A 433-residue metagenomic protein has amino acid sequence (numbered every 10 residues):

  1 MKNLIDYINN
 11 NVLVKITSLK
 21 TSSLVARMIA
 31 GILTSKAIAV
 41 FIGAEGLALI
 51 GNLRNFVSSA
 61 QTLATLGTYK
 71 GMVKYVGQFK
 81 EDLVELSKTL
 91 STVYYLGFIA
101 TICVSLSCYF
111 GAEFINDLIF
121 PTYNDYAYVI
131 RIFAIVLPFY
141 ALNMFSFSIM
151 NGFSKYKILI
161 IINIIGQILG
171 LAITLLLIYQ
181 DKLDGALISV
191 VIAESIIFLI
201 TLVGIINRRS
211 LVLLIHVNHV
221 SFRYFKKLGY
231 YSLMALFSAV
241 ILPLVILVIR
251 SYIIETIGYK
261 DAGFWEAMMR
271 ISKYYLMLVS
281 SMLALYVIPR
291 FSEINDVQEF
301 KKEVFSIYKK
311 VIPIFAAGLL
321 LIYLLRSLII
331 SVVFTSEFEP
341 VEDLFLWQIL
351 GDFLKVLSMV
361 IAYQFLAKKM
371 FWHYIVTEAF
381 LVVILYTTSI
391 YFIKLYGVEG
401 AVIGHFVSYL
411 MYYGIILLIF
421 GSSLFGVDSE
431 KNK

Functional and structural regions predicted by a protein language model:
M1-L13, V190, L202-P243, I294-K302 (+1 more regions): Interhelical loop/hinge segments that connect adjacent transmembrane helices in multipass membrane
I16-R27, L53, S58, T62-E113 (+3 more regions): Membrane-water interface segments that mark the loop-to-transmembrane alpha-helix transition
I16-S35, A39, L47, N163-G166 (+7 more regions): Transmembrane helical elements of multi-pass membrane transporters/channels
K36, T65-E81, G152, M268 (+2 more regions): Helix-loop junctions and terminal segments of transmembrane helices in multi-pass membrane transport/translocation
F41-A44, G152-F153, Q180, T256-Y259 (+3 more regions): Helix-loop interface residues and adjacent transmembrane-helix termini in multi-pass membrane transporters, primarily
A112-F133, Y259-K260, L324-F353, E399: Interfacial segments at transmembrane-helix termini and the short loops linking adjacent helices
R131, I161-R209, F380-I384, V398-S422: Hydrophobic alpha-helical transmembrane segments
P138-I162, L350-T377: Membrane-interface junctions at transmembrane-helix termini in multi-pass inner-membrane proteins
